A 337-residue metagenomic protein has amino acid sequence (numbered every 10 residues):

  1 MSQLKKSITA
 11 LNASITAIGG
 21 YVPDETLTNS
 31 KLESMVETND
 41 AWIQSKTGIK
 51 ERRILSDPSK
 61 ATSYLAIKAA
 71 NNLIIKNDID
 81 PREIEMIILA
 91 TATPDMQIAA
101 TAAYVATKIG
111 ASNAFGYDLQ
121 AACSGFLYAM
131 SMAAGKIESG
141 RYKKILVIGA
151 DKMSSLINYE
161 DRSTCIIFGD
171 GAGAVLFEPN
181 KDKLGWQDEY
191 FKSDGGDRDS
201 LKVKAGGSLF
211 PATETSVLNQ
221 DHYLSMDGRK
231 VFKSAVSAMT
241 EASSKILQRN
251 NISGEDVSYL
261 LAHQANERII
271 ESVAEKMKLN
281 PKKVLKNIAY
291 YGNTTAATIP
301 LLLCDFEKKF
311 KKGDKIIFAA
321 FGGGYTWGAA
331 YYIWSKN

Functional and structural regions predicted by a protein language model:
S2-D57, D161-K233, S237, E241 (+1 more regions): Condensing-enzyme catalytic core mediating Claisen C-C bond formation in acyl metabolism
V36-S45, M96-G110, L146-M153, S208-S216 (+1 more regions): Acidic-glycine-rich active-site phosphate/pyrophosphate-binding loop
I49-R52, E83-I88, T107-Q120, L156-E160 (+1 more regions): Glycine/charged-rich beta-loop-alpha catalytic/anionic-binding loops adjacent to active sites
S63, I67-A70, I74, T93-P94 (+6 more regions): Claisen-condensing/thiolase-fold acyl-transfer catalytic domains that form or cleave C-C bonds in fatty acid
K76, D80-S112: Anion-binding (especially nucleotide phosphate/pyrophosphate-binding) glycine-rich loop and adjoining beta-alpha core
R82-A90, G254-H263: Short glycine-rich phosphate-binding loop at a beta-alpha junction
A90, Q120, I145-D151, F177 (+2 more regions): Short beta-strand segments
E138-A172: Flexible, glycine-rich active-site loops centered on histidine and acidic residues that chelate a metal or position
